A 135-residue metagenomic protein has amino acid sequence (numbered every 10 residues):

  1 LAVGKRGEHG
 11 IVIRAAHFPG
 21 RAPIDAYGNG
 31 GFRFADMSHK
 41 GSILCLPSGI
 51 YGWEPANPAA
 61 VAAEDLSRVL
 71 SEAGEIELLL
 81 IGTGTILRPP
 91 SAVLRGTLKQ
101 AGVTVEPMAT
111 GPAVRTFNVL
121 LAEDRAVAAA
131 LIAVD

Functional and structural regions predicted by a protein language model:
A2-E64, A122-D135: Non-catalytic interface/targeting segments
N29, R95, F117: Short glycine-/small-residue-rich flexible loop motifs, especially phosphate/cofactor-binding loops
G52-E54, L87-P90, T116: Short active-site-adjacent helix-start/loop capping segments
A63-L70, T116-F117: Short, charged beta->alpha transition segments
V69-P107: Mid-chain, well-packed structural core segment of small domains
A101, L120-E123: Change "in soluble alpha/beta enzymes" to "in soluble alpha/beta proteins
T110-R115: Short acidic loop-to-helix transition motifs that present clustered carboxylates
